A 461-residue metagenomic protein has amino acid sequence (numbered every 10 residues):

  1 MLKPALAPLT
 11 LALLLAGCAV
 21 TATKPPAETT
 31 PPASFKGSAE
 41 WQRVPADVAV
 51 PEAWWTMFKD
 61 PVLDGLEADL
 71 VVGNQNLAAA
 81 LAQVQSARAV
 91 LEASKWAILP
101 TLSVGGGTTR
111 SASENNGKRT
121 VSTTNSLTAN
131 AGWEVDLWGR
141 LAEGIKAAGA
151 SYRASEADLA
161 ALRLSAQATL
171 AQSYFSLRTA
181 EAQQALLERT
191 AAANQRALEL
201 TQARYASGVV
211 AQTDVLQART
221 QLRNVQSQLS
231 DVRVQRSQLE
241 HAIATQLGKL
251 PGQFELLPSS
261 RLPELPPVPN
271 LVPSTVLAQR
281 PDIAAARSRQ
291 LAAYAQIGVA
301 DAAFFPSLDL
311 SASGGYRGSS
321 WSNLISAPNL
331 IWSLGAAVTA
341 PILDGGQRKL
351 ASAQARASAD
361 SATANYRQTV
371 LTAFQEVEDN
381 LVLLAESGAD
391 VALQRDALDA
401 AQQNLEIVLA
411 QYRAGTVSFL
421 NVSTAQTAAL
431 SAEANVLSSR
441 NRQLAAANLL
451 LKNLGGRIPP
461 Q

Functional and structural regions predicted by a protein language model:
L2-V72, G149, R233-A278, S320 (+2 more regions): Terminal intrinsically disordered/low-complexity segments used for targeting and assembly
R43, A49-F58, L63, G106-N130 (+5 more regions): Small/polar, glycine/serine/threonine/aspartate-rich low-complexity segments that form flexible
V48, T56, V71, A93 (+5 more regions): Amphipathic alpha-helical coiled-coil scaffold segments and their short linker/junction regions
A78-A79, K95, V135-R163, T213 (+6 more regions): Sec/SRP-type N-terminal targeting helices
L141, A157-V272, L383, I407-A410 (+3 more regions): Periplasmic alpha-helical coiled-coil/stalk elements that build and connect Gram-negative outer-membrane
Y205-V209, Y412-T416, N453-G455: A short glycine-centered flexible hinge/capping loop motif at secondary-structure junctions
